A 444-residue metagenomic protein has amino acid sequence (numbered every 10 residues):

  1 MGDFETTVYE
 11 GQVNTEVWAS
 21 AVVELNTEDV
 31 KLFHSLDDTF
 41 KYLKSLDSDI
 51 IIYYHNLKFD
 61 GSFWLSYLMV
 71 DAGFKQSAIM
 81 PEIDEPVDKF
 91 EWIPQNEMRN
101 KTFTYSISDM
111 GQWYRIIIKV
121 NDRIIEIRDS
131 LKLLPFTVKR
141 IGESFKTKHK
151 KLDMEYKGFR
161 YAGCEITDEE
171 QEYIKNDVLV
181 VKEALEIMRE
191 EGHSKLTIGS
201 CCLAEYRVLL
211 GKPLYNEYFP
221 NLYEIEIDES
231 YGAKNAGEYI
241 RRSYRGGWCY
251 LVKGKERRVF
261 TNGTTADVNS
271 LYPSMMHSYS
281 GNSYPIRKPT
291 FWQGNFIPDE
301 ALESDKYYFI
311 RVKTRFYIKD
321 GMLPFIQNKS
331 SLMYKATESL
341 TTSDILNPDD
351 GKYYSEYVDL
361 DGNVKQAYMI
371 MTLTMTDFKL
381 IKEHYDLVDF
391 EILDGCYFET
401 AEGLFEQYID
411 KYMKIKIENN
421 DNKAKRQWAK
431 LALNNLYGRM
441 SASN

Functional and structural regions predicted by a protein language model:
M1-D3, V17: Glycine-rich short-loop/terminal segments
D3-E10: Ser/Thr-glycine-rich phosphate-binding loops at phosphate-binding pockets of nucleotides, nucleotide cofactors
E10, N14-N444: Conserved acidic
